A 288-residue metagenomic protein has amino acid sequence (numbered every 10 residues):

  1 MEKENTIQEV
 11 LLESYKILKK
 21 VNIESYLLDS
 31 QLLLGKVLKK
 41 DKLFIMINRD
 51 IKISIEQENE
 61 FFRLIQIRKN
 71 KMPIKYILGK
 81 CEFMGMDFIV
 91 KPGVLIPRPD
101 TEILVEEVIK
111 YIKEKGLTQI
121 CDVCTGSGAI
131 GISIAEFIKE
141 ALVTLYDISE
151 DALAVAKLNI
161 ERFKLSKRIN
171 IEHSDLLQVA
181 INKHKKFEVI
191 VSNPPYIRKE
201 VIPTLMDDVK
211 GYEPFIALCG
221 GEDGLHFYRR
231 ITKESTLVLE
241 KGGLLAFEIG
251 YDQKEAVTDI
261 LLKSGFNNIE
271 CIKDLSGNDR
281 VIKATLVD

Functional and structural regions predicted by a protein language model:
E2-Q57, F61: A short N-terminal interaction module
L18, I112, I160, S235 (+1 more regions): Conserved hydrophobic residues forming the short capping helix/wall of the S-adenosyl-L-methionine
I23, I138-E140, R162-S166, V238 (+1 more regions): Short helix-capping segments at alpha-helix termini
L33, K71, T101, I130 (+5 more regions): Residue-level signal for inorganic ion chemistry
K36-K110: Conserved AdoMet
I89, E222-T285: Conserved Class I SAM-dependent methyltransferase catalytic core
D100-T204: Conserved SAM/SAH cofactor-binding pocket of Class I
Y196-H226: Mobile active-site "lid"/loop adjacent to the S-adenosyl-L-methionine
